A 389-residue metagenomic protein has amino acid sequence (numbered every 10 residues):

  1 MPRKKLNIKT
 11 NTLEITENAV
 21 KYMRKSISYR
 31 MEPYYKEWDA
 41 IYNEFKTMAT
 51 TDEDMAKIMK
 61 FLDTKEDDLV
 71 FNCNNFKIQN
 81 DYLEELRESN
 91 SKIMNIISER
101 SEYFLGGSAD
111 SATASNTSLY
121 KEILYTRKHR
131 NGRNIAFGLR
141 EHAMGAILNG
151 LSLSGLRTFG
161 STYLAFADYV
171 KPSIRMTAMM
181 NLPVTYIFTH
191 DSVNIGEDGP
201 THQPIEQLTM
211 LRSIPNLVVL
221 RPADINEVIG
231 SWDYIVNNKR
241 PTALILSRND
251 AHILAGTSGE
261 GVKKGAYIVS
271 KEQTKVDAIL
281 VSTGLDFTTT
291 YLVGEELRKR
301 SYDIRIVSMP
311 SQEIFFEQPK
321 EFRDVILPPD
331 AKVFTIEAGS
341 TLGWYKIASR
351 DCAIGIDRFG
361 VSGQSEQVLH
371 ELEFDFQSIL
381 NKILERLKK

Functional and structural regions predicted by a protein language model:
M1-E17, I195-P200, V228, V236-K389: Thiamine diphosphate
M1-R140, I279, T283, E296 (+1 more regions): Conserved acidic/glycine
N90, M94, M144, L148 (+1 more regions): Short, highly selective alpha-helical patches that border small-molecule cofactor pockets in redox/cofactor-processing
R100-F104, H129-R133, S154-T158, M180-T185 (+7 more regions): Short coil/turn connectors at secondary-structure junctions
L105, A112-L208: Thiamine diphosphate
L105-S108, F137, F159-S161, Y186-F188 (+4 more regions): General beta-strand structural signal in soluble alpha/beta enzymes
R140-M144, F166-Y169, I225-V228, M309-E317: Short acidic loop-to-helix transition motifs that present clustered carboxylates
